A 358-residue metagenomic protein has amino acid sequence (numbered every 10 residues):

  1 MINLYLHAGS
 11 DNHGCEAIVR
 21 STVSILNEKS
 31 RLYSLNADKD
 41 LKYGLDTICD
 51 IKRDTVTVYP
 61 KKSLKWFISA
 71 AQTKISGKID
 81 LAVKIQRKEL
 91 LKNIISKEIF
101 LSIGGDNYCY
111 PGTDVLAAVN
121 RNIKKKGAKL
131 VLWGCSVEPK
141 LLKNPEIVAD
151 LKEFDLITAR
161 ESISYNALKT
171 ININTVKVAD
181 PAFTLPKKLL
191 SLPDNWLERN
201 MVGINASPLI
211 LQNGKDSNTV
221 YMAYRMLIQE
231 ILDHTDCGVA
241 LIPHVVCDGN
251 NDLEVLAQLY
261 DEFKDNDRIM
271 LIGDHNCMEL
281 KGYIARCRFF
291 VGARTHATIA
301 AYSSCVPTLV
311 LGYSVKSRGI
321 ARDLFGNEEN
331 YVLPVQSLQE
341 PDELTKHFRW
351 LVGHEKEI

Functional and structural regions predicted by a protein language model:
M1-I358: Active-site anion-handling motifs in enzyme catalytic cores
